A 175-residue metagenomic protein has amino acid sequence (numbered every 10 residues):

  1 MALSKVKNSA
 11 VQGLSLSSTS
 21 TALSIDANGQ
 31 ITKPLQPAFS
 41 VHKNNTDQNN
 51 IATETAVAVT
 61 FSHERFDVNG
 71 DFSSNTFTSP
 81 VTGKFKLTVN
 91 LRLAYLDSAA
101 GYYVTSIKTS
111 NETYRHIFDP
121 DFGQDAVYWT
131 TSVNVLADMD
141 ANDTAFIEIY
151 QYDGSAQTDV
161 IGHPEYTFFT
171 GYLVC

Functional and structural regions predicted by a protein language model:
A2-S4: Cleaved targeting-peptide boundary
V6-L16, S20-P37, V41: Low-complexity, small-hydrophobic/phenylalanine-enriched stretches that adopt extended beta/coil conformations used
I31-C175: Extracellular jelly-roll beta-sandwich "head" domains, especially the C-terminal globular C1q domain
